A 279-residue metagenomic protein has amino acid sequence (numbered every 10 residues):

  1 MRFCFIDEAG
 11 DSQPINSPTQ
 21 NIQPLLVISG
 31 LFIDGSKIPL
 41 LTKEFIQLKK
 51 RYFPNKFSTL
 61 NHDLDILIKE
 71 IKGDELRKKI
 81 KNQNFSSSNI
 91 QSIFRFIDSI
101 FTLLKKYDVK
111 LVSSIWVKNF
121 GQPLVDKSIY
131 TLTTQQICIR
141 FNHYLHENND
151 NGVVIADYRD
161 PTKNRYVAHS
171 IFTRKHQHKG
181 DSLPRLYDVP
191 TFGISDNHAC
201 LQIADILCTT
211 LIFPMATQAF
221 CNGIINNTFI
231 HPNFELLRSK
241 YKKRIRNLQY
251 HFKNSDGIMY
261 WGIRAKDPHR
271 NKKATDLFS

Functional and structural regions predicted by a protein language model:
M1-S279: Phosphate-ester processing/binding pockets and catalytic centers
